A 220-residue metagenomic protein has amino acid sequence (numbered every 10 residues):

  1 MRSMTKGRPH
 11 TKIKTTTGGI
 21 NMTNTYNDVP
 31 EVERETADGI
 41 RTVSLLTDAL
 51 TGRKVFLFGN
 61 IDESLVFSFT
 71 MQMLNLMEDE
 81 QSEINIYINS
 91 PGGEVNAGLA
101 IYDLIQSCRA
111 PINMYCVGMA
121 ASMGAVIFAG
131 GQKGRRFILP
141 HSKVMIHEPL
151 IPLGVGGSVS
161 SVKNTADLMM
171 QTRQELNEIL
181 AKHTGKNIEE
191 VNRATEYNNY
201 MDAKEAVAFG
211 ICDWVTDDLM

Functional and structural regions predicted by a protein language model:
R2-M220: Terminal-region recognition feature
